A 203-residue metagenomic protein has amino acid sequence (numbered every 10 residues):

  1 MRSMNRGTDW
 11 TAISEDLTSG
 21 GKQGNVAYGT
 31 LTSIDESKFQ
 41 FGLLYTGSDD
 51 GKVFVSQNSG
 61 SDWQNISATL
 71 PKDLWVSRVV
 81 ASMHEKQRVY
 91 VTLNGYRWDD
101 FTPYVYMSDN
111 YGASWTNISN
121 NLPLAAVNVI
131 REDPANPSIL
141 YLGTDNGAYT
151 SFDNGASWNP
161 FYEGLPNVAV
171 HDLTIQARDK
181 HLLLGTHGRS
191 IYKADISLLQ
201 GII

Functional and structural regions predicted by a protein language model:
M1-I203: Beta-propeller blade termini and top-face loops
